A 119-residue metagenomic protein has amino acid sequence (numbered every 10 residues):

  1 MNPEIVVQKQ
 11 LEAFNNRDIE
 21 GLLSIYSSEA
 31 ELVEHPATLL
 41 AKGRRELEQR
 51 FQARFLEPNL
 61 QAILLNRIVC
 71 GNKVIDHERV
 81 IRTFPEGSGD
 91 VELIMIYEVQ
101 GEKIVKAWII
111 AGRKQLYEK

Functional and structural regions predicted by a protein language model:
M1-R17: Short, aromatic-enriched amphipathic alpha-helices that serve as compact interaction elements
N2, V33, T38-L39, E48-K119: A beta-strand edge to alpha-helix "cap/lid" segment located at domain peripheries
V7, F14, Y26, L47 (+2 more regions): Hydrophobic alpha-helical core bundles mediating ligand binding, dimerization, or RNAP-core interactions
E12, E20-G21, L64-L65: Short, flexible, glycine/charge-rich loop motifs used to bind or transfer phosphoryl groups or to couple energy/partner
N16-E29: Short, well-ordered alpha-helical segments enriched in acidic and aromatic residues
K42: Residues that form or flank phosphate/diphosphate-binding pockets in enzymes that use nucleotide phosphates
